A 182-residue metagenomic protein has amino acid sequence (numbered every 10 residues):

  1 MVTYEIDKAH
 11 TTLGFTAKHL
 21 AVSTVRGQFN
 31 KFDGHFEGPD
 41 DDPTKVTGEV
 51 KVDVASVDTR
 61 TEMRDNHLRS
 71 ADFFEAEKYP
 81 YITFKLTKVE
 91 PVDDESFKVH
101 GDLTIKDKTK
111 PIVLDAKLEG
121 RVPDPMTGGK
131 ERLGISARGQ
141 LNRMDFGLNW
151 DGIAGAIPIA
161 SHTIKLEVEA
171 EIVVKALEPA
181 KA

Functional and structural regions predicted by a protein language model:
M1-A182: Low-complexity, acidic/polar, glycine-enriched regions of mature
